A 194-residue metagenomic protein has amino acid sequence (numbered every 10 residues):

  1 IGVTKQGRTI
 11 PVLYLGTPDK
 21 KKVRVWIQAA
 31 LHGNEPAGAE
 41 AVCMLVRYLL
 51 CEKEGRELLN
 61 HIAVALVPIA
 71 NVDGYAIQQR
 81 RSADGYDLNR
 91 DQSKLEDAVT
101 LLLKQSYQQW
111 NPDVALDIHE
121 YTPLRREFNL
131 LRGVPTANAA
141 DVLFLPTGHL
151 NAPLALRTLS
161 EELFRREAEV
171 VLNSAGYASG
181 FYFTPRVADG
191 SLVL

Functional and structural regions predicted by a protein language model:
I1-V23, I27: Soluble metallo-hydrolase cores and metallopeptidase-like ectodomains found primarily in the secretory/periplasmic
K21-L31, P36-S191: Active-site/substrate-binding loop(s) of hydrolase catalytic cores
